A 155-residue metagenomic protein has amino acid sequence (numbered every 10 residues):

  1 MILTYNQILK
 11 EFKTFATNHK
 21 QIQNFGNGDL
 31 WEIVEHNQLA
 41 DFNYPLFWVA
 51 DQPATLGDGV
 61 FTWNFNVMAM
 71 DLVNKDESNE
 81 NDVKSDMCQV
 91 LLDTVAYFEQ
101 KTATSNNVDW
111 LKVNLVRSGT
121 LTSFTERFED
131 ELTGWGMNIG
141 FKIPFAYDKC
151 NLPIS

Functional and structural regions predicted by a protein language model:
M1-K10, T17, D58-T62, A69-Q100: Extracellular/virion structural assembly segments
M1-V60, K101, D109, N151-S155: Small/polar-rich, solvent-exposed N-terminal microdomains that initiate assembly or binding
L9, S123-F128, A146-Y147, L152-S155: Low-complexity intrinsically disordered segments
A40-N43, C88-K142: Acidic-leaning, charged glycine-interspersed low-complexity segments
G59-N74, E131-F145: Oligomerization/assembly interface segments of phage tail-like spikes and tubes
